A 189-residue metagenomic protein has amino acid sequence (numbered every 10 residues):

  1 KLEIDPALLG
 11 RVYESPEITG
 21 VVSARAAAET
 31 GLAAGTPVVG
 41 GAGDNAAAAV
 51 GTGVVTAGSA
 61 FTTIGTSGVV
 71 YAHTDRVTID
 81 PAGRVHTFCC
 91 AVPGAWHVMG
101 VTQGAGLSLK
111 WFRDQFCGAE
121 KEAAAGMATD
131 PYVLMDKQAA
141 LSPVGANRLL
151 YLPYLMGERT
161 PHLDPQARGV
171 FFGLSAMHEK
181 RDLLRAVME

Functional and structural regions predicted by a protein language model:
K1, I18-E189: Active-site core segments that coordinate phosphate-bearing ligands/cofactors across diverse enzyme families
I4: Active-site-proximal cap/lid insertion segments
A7-S15, V98: A glycine-/small-polar-enriched, mobile loop at the entrance of the PLP active site in fold-type I
